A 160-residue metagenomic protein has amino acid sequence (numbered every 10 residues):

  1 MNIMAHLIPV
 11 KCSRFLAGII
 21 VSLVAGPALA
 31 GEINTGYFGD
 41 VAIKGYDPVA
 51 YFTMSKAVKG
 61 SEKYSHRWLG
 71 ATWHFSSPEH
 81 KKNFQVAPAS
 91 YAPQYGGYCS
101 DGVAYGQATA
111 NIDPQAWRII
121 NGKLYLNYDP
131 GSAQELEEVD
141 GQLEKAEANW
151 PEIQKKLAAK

Functional and structural regions predicted by a protein language model:
N2-I19: Bacterial N-terminal signal peptides that target proteins for export
L7-V10, A28, E152: Generic low-complexity segments that are intrinsically disordered, proline-rich and/or Lys/Arg-biased
A30-K160: Charged, low-complexity intrinsically disordered segments
